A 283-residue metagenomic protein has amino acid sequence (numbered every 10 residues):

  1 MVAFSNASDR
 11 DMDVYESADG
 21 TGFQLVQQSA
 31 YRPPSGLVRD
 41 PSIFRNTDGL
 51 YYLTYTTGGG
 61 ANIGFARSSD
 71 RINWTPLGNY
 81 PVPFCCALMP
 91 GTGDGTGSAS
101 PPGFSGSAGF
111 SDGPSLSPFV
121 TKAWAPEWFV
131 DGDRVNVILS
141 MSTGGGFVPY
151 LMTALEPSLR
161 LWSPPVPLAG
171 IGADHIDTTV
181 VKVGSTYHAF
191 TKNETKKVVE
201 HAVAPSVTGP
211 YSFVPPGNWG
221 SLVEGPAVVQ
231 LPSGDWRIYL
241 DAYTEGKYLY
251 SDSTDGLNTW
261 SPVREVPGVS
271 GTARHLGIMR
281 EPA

Functional and structural regions predicted by a protein language model:
M1-A123, F129-V223, Q230-W236, L240-A283: Beta-rich carbohydrate-recognition and catalytic domains
